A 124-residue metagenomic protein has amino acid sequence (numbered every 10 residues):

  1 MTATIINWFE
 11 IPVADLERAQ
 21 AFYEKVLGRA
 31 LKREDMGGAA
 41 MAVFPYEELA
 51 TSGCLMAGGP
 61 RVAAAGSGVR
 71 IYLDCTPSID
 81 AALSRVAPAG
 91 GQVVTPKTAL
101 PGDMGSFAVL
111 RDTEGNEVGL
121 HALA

Functional and structural regions predicted by a protein language model:
A3, E10-T51, P101: Core segments of cupin and vicinal oxygen chelate
I6-A14, R61-A87, S106-R111: Vicinal oxygen chelate
L16, A40-D74: Conserved, structured core segments of small domains
A19-Y23, V86, G115: Conserved active-site tyrosine of GNAT-family acetyltransferases
F44-L49, L110-T113, L123: Active-site beta-strand termini and strand-to-loop segments that position acidic
T98, F107, D112-N116: Short, compact, well-ordered microdomains
P101, H121-A124: Short beta->alpha transition motifs characteristic of CBS
